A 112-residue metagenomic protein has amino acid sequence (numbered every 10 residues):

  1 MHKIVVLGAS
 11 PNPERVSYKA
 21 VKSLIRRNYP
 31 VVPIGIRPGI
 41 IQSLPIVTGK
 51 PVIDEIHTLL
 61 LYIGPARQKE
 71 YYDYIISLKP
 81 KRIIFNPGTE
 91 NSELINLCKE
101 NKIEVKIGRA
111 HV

Functional and structural regions predicted by a protein language model:
M1-G35, Q42, V52: Hydrophobic, well-ordered beta-alpha structural blocks that scaffold small-molecule cofactor pockets
V6, L60-L61, F85: Redox-cofactor binding/interface segments in oxidoreductases and associated redox assembly factors
I25, K99-E100: Anion (oxyanion) recognition and catalysis
I40-D73: Glycine-rich, highly charged phosphate/nucleotide-binding loops
I76-C98: ADP-ribose/adenylate-binding Rossmann-like module
A110-V112: Conserved small/polar residues in nucleotide/adenosyl-binding loops
